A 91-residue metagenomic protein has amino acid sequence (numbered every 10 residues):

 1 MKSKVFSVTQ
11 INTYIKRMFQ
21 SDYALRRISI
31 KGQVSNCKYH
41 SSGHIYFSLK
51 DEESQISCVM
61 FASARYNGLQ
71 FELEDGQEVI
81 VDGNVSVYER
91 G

Functional and structural regions predicted by a protein language model:
M1-G91: OB-fold and OB-like single-stranded nucleic-acid-recognition modules and their adjacent interaction interfaces
